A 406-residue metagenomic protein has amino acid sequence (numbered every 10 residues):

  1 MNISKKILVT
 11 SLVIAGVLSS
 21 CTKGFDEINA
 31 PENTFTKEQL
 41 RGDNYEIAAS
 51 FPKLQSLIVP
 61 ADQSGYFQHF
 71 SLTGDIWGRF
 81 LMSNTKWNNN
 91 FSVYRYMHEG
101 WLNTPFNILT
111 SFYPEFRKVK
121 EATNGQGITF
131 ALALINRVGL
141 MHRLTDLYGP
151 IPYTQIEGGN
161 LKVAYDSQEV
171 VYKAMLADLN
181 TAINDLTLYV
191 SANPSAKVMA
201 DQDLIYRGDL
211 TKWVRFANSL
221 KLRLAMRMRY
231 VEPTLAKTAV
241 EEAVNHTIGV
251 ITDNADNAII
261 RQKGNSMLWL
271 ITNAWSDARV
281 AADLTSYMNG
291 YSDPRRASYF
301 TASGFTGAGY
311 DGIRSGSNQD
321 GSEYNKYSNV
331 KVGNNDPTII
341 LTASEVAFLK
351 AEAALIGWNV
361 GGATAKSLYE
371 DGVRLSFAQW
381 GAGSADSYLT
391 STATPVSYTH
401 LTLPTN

Functional and structural regions predicted by a protein language model:
M1-A30: Bacterial Sec-dependent N-terminal signal peptides
N2, V17, Q63-S64, V360 (+1 more regions): Intrinsically disordered or highly flexible coil/loop and linker segments, enriched in small and charged/polar residues
C21-G78, N107, K118: Membrane-proximal, proline-rich intrinsically disordered regions
R41-Y45, M82-N136, L140-S384: Structured, solvent-exposed acidic/aromatic patches
P395-S397: Acidic, proline/serine/threonine- and glycine-rich low-complexity intrinsically disordered segments
T399-T405: Conserved small/polar residues in nucleotide/adenosyl-binding loops
